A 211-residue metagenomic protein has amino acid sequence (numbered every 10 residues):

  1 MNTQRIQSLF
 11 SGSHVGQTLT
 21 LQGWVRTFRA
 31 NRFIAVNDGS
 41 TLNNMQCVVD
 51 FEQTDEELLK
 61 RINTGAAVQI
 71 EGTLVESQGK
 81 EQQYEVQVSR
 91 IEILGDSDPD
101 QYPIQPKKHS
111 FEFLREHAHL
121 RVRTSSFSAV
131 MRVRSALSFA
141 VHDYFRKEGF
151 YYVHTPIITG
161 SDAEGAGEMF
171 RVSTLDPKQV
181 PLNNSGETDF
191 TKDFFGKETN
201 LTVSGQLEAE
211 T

Functional and structural regions predicted by a protein language model:
N2-T211: Class II aminoacyl-tRNA synthetase-like tRNA-binding/catalytic domains
